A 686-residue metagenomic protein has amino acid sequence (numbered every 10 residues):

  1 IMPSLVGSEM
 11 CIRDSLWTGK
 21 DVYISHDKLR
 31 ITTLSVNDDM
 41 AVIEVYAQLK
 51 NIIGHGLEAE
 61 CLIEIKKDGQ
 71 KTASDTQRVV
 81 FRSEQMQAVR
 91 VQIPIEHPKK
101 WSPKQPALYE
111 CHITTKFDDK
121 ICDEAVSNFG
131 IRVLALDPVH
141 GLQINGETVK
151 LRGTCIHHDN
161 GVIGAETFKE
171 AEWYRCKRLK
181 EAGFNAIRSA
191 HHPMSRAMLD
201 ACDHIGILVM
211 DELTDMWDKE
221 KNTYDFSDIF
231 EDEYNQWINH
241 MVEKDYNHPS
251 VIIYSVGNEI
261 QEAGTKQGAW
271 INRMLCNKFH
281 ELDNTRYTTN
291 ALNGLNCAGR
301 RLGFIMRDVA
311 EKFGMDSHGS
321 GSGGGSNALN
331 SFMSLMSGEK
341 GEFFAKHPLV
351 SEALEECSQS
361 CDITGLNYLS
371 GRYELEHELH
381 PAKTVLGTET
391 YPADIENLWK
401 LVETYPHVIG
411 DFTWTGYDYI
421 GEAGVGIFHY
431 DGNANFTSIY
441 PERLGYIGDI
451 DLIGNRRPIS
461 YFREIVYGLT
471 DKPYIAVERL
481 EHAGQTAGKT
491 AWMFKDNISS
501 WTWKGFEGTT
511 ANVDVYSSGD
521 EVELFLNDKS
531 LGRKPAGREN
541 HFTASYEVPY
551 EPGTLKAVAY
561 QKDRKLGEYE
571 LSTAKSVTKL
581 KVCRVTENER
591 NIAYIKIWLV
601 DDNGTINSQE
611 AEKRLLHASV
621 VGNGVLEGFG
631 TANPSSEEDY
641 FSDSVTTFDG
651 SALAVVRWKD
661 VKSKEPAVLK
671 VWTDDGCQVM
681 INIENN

Functional and structural regions predicted by a protein language model:
I1-G7, I12: Single conserved hydrophobic/aromatic residue that forms the stacking wall/gate of nucleotide- or nucleobase-binding
E9, L16, V22, A47 (+6 more regions): Substrate-binding clefts and catalytic carboxylate motifs of secreted carbohydrate-active enzymes
R13-T32, V36, E44, P98 (+4 more regions): Active-site-adjacent substrate/metal-binding segments within catalytic domains of carbohydrate-active enzymes
M40-V79, V89, A511-S530, L555-A559 (+2 more regions): Beta-strand-rich binding/interaction modules
Y46-D137, P549-P552, L571: Extended acidic/polar, glycine-enriched regions that form or flank non-catalytic beta-rich accessory modules
G56-L62, K104-E110, T510-N512, S518-D520 (+4 more regions): Short flexible loop/turn segments that cap and initiate beta-strands
V91-K100, S545-Y550, D643-V661: Short, hydrophobic beta-strand segments
E124-F129, R564-K575, C677-N685: Edge beta-strands of extracellular beta-sandwich domains
